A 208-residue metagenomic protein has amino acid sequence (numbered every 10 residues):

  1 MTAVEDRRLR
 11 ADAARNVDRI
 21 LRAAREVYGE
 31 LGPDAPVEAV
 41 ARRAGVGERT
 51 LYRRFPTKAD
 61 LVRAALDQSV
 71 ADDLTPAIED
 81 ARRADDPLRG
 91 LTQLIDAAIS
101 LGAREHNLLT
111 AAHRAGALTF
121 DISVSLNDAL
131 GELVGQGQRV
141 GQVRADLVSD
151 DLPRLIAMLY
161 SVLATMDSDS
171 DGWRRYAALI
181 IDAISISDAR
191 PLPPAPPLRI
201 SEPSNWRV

Functional and structural regions predicted by a protein language model:
M1-D34, E38-R43, D60: Basic, helix-initiating cap at the start of DNA-binding domains
M1-V4, V124, D128, E132-R139 (+1 more regions): C-terminal peripheral helix-coil segments that are non-catalytic and often amphipathic
G32-P33, R53, R144: Helix-turn-helix/winged-helix DNA-binding modules
G45-F55: Short hydrophobic/aromatic patch on the recognition helix
F55, D60-S69: Alpha-helical DNA-contacting segments of helix-turn-helix folds
A64, A71, T75-R104, R114-T119 (+1 more regions): Hydrophobic alpha-helical connector segments
Q93, A115-T165, D171-R175: Amphipathic alpha-helical packing segments from all-alpha helical-bundle domains
L108-A117, A195-L198: Short linear capping/connector segments at secondary-structure termini
